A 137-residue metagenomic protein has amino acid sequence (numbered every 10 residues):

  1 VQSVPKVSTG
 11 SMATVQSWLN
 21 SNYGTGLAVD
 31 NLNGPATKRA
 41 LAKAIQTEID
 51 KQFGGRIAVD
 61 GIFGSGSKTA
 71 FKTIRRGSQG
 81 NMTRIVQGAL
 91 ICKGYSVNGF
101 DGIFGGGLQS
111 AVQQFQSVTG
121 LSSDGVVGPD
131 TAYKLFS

Functional and structural regions predicted by a protein language model:
V1-S137: Cell-envelope/ECM-targeting effectors and their regulatory/trafficking segments
